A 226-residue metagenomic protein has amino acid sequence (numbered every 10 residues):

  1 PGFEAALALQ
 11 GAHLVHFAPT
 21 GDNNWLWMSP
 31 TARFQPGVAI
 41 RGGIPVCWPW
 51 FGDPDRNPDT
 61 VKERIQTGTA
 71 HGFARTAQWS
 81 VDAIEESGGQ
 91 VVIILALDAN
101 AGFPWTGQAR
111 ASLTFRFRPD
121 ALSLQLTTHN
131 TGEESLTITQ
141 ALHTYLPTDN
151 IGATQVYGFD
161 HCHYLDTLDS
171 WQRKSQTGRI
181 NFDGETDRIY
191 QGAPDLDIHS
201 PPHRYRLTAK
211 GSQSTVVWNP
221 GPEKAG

Functional and structural regions predicted by a protein language model:
P1-I44, A193-D195, H199-Q213, G221: Beta-strand-rich N-terminal accessory domains
A5, I93-L95, A111-L113, L124 (+2 more regions): Hydrophobic residues positioned within well-ordered beta-strands of beta-sheet architectures
G11, F73-Q78, G107-A109, Q140 (+2 more regions): Residues that act as N-cap/strand-start positions at coil-to-secondary-structure junctions
H16-F17, I93-L95, S123-L126, V217: Short hydrophobic/aromatic-rich beta-strand segments that constitute the beta-sheet cores of beta-sandwich/beta-barrel
L26, W105, A109, R118 (+1 more regions): Acidic (Asp/Glu-rich), glycine- and aromatic
V38-G72, Y157-S175, P194-L196: Beta-strand/loop-rich accessory regions of lumenal/periplasmic or secreted enzymes, predominantly carbohydrate-active
R64-R118: Extended, loop-rich substrate-binding clefts of extracytoplasmic carbohydrate-active enzymes
S135-T137, T144-A225: Active-site/ligand-binding surface loops and adjacent short beta/alpha elements that line catalytic pockets across
